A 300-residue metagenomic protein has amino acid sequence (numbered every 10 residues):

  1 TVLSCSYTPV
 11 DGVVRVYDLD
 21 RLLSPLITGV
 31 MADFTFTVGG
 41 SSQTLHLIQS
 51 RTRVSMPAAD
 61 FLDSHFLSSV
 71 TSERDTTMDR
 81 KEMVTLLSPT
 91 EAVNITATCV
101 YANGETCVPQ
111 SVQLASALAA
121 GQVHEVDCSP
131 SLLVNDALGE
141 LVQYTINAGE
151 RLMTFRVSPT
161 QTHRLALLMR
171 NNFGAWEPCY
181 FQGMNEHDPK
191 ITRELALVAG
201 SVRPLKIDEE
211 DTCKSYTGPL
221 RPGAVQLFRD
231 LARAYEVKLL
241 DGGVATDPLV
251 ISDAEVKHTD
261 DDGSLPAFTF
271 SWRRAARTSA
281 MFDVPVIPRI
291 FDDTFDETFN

Functional and structural regions predicted by a protein language model:
T1-T160: Preference for solvent-exposed, low-hydrophobicity sequence contexts
K81-T90, T98-Y101, L118, C128-G139 (+1 more regions): Extracellular/virion structural assembly segments
